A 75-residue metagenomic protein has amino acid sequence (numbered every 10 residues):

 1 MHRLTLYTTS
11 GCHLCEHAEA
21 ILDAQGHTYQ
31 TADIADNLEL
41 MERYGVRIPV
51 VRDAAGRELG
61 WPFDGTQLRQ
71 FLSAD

Functional and structural regions predicted by a protein language model:
M1-Q25: Local sequence-structure signature of Cys/Sec-based thiol-disulfide redox active-site neighborhoods
Y7, A32, G60: Small/polar loops that bind or transfer phosphate-bearing groups
A20-A24, E42, Q70-S73: Replace "anionic and nucleotidyl ligands
H27-L38, G45: Thiol-based oxidoreductase modules, predominantly thioredoxin-like and allied folds used for disulfide exchange
G45-V51: Structural micro-motif
A54-D75: Non-catalytic, surface beta->alpha helical segment in thiol-disulfide oxidoreductase systems
